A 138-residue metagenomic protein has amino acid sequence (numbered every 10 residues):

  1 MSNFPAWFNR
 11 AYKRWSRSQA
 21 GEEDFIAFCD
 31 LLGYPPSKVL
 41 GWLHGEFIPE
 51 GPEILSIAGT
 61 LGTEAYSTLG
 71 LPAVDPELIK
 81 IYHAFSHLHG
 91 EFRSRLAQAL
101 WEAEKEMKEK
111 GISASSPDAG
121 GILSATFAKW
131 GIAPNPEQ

Functional and structural regions predicted by a protein language model:
M1-L31, E137: A short, Lys/Arg-rich alpha-helix, primarily the initiator
K13, D30, G59, K108 (+1 more regions): Short polybasic/polar patches that bind polyanions
E22-E23, H44-G59, P76: Short, basic-rich loop-to-helix N-cap that marks the start of a DNA-contacting helix
G33, P52-S67: DNA major-groove recognition helix of helix-turn-helix/homeodomain DNA-binding modules
G33-E50, G70-L71: Recognition helix of helix-turn-helix/homeodomain-like DNA-binding domains that insert into the DNA major groove
G62-K80: Short C-terminal boundary/hinge segments that cap the last helix of small helical domains
V74-Q138: Interfacial/linker helices and their anchor residues that mediate assembly or domain coupling
